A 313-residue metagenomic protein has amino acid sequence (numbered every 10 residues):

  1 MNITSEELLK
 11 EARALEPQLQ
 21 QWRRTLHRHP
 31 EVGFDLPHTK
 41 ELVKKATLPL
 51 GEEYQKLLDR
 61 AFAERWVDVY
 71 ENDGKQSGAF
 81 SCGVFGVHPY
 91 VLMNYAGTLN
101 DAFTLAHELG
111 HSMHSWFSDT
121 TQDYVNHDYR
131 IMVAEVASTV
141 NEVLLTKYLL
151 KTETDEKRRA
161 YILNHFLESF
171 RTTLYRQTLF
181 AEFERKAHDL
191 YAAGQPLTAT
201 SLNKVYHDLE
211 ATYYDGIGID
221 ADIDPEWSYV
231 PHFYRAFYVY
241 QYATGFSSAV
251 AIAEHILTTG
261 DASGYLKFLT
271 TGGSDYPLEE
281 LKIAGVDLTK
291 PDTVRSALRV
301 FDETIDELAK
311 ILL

Functional and structural regions predicted by a protein language model:
I3-F34: N-terminal capping segment at the start of a domain
L26, H107, S138, F183 (+1 more regions): Divalent metal-coordination and catalytic microenvironments
E31, D35, V43-Y90: Contiguous, non-catalytic segments that form substrate-binding/exosite surfaces or channel walls
A61-Y70, L105, M113, V143 (+4 more regions): C-terminal, non-catalytic "cap/extension" segments appended to globular domains
V84-A106: Short pre-active-site segment immediately N-terminal to the catalytic Zn-binding motif
Y90-N94, Q122-I131, I162-S169, H188-L190 (+1 more regions): Short beta-alpha connecting loops at secondary-structure transitions that line or flank enzyme active sites
G110-Y124, L144: Catalytic Zn2+-binding segment of zinc metalloproteases
S118, Y129-R158, F166-E168, T172 (+1 more regions): Post-HExxH zinc-binding segment in Zn-dependent metallohydrolases
